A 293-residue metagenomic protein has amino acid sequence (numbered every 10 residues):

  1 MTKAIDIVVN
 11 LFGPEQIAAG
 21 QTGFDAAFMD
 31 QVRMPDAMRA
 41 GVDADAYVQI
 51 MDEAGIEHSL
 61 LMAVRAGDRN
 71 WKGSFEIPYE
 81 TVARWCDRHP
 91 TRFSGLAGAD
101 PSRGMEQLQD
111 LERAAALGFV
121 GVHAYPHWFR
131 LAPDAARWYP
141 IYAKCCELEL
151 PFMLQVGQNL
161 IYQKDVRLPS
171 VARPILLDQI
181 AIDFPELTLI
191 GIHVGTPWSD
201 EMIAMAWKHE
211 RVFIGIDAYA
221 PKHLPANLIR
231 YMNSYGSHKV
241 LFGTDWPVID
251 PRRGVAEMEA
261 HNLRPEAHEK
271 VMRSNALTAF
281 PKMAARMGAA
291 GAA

Functional and structural regions predicted by a protein language model:
T2-H58, E112, S237-L241, I249-A293: Mid-to-C-terminal alpha-helical segments outside catalytic/metal-binding sites
A4-I7, L61-M62, L96-A97, H123 (+3 more regions): Active-site neighborhood of phospho(di)ester-bond hydrolases with catalytic His/Asp-centered motifs
V8, M51, V82, C86 (+8 more regions): Conserved, mostly hydrophobic/aromatic
F12-E15, A66-R69, P101-M105, F129 (+4 more regions): Active-site environment of divalent metal-dependent phosphoester hydrolases
E15-G20, K72-G73, L108, K164-R167 (+4 more regions): Short aromatic-enriched loop/helix-cap "lid" or pocket-rim segments at secondary-structure transitions that line
V42-I50, I77-A83, Q109, P174-L177 (+2 more regions): Alpha-helical scaffolding within the catalytic cores of extracellular/periplasmic polymer-degrading hydrolases
E57-H58, A63-L160, R286, G291-A293: Active-site gating/metal-coordination segments in enzymes
F119-G121, L131-L241, R286-A293: Catalytic pocket-lining loop regions of alpha/beta-barrel enzymes, especially the amidohydrolase/enolase/GH5 lineages
